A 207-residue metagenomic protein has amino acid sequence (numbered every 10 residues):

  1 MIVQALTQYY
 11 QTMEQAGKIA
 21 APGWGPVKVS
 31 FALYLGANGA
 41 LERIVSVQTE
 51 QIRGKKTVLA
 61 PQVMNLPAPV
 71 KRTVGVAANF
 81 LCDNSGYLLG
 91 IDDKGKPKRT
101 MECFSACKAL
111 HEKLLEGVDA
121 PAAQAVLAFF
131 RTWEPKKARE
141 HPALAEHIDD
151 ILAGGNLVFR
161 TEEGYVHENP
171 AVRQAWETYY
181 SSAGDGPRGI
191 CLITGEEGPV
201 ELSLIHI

Functional and structural regions predicted by a protein language model:
M1-G189: Conserved phosphate-interacting/catalytic interface
T194: Short Cys/His-rich metal-coordination motifs, predominantly Zn2+-binding knuckles/fingers
E197-E201: Short, non-ligating residues that shape and space the ligands of small metal-coordination modules and catalytic
I205-I207: Conserved small/polar residues in nucleotide/adenosyl-binding loops
